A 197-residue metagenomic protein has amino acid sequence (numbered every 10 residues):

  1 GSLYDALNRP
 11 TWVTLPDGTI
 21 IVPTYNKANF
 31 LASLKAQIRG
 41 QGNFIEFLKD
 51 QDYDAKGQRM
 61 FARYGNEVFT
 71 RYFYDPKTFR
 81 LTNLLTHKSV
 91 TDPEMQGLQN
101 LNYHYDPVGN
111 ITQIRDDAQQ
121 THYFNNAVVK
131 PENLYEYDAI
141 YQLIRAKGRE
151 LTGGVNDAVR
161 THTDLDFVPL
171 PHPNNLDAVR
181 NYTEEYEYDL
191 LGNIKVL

Functional and structural regions predicted by a protein language model:
G1-L197: Beta-strand elements of repeat-based all-beta scaffolds
